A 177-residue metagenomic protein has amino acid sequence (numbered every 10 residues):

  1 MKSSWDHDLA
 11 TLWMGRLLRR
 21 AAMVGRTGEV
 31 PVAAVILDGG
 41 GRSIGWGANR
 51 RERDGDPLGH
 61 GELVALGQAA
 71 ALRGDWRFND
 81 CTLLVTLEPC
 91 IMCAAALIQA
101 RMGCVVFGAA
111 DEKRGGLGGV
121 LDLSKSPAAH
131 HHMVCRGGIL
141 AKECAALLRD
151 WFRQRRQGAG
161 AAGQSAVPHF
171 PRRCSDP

Functional and structural regions predicted by a protein language model:
M1-T27, S43, P89-P177: Zinc-dependent deaminase
L18-A22, L66, A70, G74: Generic structural signal for well-ordered alpha-helical scaffold segments
V32-G41: Short beta-strand scaffold segments in enzyme catalytic cores
G45-A48: Short hydrophobic alpha-helix segments
R51, V85, A109: Residues that line or immediately flank small-molecule/substrate-binding pockets and catalytic motifs
R53-V64, Q68: A short, polar/charged loop-to-alpha-helix boundary motif
D75-L87: Immediate flanking context of iron-sulfur cluster ligation sites
